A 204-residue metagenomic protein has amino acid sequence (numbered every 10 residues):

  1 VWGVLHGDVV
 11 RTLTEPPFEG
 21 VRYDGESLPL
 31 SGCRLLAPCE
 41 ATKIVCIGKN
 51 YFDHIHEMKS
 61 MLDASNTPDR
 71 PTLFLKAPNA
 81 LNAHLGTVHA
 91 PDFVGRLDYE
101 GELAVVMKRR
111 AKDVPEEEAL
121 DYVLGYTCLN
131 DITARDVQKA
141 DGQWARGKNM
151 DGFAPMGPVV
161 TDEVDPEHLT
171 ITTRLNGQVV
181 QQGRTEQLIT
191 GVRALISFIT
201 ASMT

Functional and structural regions predicted by a protein language model:
V1-P71, V164, T172: N-terminal non-catalytic cap/leader segment that marks the start of a structured domain
R34-L36, M61-D63, V88-L97, A111-E118 (+2 more regions): A generic local secondary-structure boundary/capping motif
P38, R96, S202-T204: Residue-level "contact hotspot" at macromolecular interaction interfaces
N50, A104-L129: RNA pseudouridine synthases
H54, R135-T204: Catalytic-pocket segment enriched in acidic/His residues
A64-A83, Y99: Structural signature of FAD isoalloxazine-binding scaffolds in flavoprotein oxidoreductases
K76-P78, L85, G101-L103, M107-R109 (+3 more regions): Short, structured patches in soluble enzyme cores that scaffold and shape functional sites
